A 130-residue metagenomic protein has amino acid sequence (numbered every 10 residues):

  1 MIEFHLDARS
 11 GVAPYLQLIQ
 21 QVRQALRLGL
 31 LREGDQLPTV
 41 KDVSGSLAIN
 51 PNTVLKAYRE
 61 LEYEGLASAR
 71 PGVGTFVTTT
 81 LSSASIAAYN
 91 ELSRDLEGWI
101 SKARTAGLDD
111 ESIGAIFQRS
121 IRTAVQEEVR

Functional and structural regions predicted by a protein language model:
M1-Q36, N90, R94, I100-R130: Extreme N-terminal segment that seeds HTH/winged-HTH DNA-binding domains in transcriptional regulators
Y15, T39, V73-N90: Short, cationic-aromatic polyanion-contact patches
V22, Y58-R59: Short, hydrophobic-biased segments on the C-terminal half of alpha helices that form "recognition helices"
L30-D35, E62-G72, F76-T79: Beta-hairpin "wing" of winged helix-turn-helix
Q36-L47, L61: A short alpha-helical element within helix-turn-helix/winged-helix DNA-binding domains across DNA-binding proteins
S46-L47, Y63-L66, A106, T123-A124: Residue cluster at the C-terminal edge of the helix-turn-helix DNA-binding motif
